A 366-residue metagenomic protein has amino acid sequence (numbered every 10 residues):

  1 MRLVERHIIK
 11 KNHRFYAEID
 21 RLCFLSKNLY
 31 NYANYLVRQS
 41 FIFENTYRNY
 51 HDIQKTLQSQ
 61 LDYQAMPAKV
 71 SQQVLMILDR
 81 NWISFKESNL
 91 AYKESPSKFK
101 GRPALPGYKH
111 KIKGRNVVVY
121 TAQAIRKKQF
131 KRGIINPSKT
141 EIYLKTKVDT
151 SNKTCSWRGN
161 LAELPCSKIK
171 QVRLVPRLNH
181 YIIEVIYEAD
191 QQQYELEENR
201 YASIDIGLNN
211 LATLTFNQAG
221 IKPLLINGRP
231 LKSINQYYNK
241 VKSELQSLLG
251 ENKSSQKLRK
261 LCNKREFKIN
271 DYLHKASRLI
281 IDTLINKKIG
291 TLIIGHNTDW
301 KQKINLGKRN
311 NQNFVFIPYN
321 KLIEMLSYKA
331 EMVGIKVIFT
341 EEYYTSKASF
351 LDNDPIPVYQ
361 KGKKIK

Functional and structural regions predicted by a protein language model:
M1-K366: Nucleic-acid substrate recognition interfaces
